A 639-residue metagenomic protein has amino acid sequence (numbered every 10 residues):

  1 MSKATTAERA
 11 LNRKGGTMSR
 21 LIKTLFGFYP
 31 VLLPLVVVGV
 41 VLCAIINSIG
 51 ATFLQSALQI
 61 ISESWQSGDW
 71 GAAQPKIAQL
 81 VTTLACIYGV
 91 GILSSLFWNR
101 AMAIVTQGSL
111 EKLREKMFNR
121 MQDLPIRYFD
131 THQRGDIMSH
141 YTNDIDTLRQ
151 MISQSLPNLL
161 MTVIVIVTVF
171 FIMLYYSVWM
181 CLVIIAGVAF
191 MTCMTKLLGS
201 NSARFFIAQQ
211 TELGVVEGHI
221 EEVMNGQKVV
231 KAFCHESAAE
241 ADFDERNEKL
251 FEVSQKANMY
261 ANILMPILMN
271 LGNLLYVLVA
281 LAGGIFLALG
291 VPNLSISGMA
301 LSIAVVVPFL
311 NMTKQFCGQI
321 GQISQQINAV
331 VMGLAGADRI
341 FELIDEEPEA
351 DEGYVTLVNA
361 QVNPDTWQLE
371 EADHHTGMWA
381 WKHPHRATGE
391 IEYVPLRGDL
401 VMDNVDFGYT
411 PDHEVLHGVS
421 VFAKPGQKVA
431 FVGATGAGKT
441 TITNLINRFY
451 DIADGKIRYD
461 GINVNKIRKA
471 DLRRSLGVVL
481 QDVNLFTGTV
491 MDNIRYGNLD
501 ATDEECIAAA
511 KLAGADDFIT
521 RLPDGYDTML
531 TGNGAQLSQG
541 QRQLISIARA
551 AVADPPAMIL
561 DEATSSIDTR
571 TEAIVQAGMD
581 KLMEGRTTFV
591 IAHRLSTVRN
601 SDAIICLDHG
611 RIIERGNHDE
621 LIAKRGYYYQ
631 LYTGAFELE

Functional and structural regions predicted by a protein language model:
M1-N47, S62-T83, W98-M102, T106 (+8 more regions): Membrane-integrated ABC transporters
A7-G15, V38, I46-Q59, C86-R134 (+11 more regions): Juxtamembrane helix-loop junctions of ABC transporter transmembrane domains
G27-P30, I126-R127, N143-I152, L156 (+7 more regions): An intracellular "coupling" helix at the cytosolic face of ABC transporter transmembrane type-1 domains
V31-F97, L174-W179, L281, G290-I303: Transmembrane helix-loop-helix hairpins at lipid-water interfaces of multipass membrane proteins, especially the type-1
V41-T52, Y88-L96, L148-M151, S155-V167 (+6 more regions): Hydrophobic alpha-helical transmembrane bundles that constitute the permease/transmembrane domains of multi-pass
S64-W65, I172-A186, Y260-D338, L343-E347 (+2 more regions): Helix-loop-helix
W70, A360-E639: ABC-type nucleotide-binding domain
